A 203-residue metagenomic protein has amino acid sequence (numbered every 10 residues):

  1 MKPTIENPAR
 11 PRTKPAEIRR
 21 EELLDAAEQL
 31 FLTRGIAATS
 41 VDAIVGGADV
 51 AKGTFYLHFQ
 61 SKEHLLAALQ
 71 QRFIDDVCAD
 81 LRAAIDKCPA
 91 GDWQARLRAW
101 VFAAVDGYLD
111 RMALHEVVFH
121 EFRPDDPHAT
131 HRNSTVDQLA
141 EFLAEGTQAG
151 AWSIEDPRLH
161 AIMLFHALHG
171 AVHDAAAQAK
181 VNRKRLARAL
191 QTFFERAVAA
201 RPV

Functional and structural regions predicted by a protein language model:
M1-R10, D106, D110, D137-A149 (+1 more regions): C-terminal peripheral helix-coil segments that are non-catalytic and often amphipathic
M1-R34, T39-G47, E63-H64: Basic, helix-initiating cap at the start of DNA-binding domains
E17-D25, A37-A38, D49, L57-R82 (+2 more regions): An amphipathic alpha-helix adjacent to DNA-recognition modules
I36-A37, W152, V181: Conserved hydrophobic residue
G53: Key DNA-contact positions within bacterial/archaeal DNA-binding proteins
A68, R82-D110, A161-L164, A187 (+1 more regions): Hydrophobic alpha-helical connector segments
D75-A79, G107, P124-A149, R158-I162: Amphipathic alpha-helical packing segments from all-alpha helical-bundle domains
A95, A103-D126, H173, A177: Amphipathic alpha-helical segments used for helix-helix packing
